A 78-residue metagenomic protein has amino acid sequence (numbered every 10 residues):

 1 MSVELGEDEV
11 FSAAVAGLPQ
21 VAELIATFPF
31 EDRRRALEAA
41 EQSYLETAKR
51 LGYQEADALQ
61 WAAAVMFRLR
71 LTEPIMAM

Functional and structural regions predicted by a protein language model:
M1-R35, Q42: N-terminal acidic leader/helix
S2-S12, Q60, R70-M78: Short, charged, intrinsically disordered terminal tails
L37-P74: Short, charge-rich amphipathic interface segments used for partner binding and complex assembly
